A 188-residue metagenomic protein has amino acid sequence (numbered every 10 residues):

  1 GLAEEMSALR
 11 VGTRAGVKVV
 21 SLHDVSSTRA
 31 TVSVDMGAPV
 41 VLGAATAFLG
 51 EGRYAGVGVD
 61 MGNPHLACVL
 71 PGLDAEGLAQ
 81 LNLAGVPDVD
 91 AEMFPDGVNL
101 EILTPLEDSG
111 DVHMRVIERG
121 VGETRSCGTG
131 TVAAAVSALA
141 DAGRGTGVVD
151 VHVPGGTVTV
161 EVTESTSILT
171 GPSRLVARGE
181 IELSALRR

Functional and structural regions predicted by a protein language model:
G1-S126, A133-R188: Active-site proximal loop and beta-alpha junction motif in alpha/beta enzyme cores
